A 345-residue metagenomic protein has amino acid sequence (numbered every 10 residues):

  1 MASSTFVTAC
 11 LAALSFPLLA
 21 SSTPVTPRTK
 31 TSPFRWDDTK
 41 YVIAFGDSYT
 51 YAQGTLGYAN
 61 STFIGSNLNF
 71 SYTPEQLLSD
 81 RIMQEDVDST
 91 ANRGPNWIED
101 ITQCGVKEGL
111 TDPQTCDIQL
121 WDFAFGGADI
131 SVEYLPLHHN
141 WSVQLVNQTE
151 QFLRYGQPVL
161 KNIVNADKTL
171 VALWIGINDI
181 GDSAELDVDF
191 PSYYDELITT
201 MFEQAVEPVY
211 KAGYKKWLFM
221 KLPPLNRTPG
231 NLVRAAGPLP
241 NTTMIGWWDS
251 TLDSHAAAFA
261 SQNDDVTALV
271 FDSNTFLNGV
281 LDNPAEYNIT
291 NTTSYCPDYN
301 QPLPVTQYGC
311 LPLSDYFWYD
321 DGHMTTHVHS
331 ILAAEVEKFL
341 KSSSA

Functional and structural regions predicted by a protein language model:
M1-V7: Bacterial N-terminal signal peptides that target proteins for export
S3, A12-A13, L19-A345: Conserved active-site regions of diverse hydrolases
